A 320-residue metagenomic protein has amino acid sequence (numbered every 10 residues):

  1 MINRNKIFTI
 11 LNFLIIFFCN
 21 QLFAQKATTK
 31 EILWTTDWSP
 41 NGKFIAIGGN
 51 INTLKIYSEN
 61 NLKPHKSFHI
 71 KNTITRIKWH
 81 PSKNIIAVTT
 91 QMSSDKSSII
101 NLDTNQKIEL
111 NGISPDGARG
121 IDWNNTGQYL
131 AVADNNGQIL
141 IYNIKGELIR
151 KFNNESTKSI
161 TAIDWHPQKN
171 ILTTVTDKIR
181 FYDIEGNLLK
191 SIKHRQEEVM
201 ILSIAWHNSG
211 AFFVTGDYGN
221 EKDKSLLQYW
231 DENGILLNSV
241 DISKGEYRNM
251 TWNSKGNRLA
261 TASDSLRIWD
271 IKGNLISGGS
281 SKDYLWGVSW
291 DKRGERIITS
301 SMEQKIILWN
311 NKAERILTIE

Functional and structural regions predicted by a protein language model:
M1-Q25: Bacterial Sec-dependent N-terminal signal peptides
F23-E320: WD40-repeat beta-propeller superdomains and closely related acidic/aromatic-rich repeat-like regions
